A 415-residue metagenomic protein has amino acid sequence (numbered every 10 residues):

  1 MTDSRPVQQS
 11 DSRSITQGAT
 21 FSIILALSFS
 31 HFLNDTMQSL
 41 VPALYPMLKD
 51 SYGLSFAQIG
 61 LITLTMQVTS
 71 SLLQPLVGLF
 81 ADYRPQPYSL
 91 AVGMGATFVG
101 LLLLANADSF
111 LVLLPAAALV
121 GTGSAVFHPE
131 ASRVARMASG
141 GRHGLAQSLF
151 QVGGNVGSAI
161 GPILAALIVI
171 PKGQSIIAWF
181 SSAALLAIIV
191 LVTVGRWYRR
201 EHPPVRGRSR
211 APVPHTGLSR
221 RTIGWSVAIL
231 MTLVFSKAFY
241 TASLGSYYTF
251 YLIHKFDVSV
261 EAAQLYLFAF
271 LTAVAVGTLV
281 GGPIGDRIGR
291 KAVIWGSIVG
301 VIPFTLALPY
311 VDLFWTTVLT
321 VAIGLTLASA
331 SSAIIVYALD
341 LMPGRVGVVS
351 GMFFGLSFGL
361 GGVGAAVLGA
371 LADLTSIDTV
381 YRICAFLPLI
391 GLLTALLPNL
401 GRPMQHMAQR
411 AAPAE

Functional and structural regions predicted by a protein language model:
S39, Q67-P75, S158-A159, L271-L279 (+1 more regions): Residue-level signature of mid-helix packing/kink "hotspots" within the transmembrane helices of 12-pass Major
V41-P42, G224-F268, A275: Extracytoplasmic gate region of multi-pass secondary transporters
G53, P85, N106-L111, G140 (+3 more regions): Helix-breaking motifs and short loop linkers at transmembrane-helix boundaries and internal kinks in secondary membrane
L72-L111: Conserved MFS/SLC helix-loop-helix module at the cytosolic interface between two early adjacent transmembrane helices
L73-P85, T278-G289, A372-D373: Helix-to-loop junctions at the C-terminal end of transmembrane segments in multipass secondary transporters
A116-G153: Cytoplasmic helix-loop-helix junction between adjacent transmembrane helices in 12-TM secondary transporters
F150-R199: Helix-loop-helix hairpin linking two adjacent transmembrane segments in secondary transporters
G285-I334: C-terminal transmembrane helical hairpin of 12-TM major facilitator-type secondary transporters
